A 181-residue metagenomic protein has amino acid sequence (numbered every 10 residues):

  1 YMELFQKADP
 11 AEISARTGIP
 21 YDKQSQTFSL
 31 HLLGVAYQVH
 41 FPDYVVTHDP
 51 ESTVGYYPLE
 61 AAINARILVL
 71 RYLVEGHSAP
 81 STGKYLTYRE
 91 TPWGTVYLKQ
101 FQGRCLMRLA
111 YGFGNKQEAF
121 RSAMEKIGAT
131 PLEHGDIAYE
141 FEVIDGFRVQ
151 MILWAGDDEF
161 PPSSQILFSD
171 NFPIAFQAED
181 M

Functional and structural regions predicted by a protein language model:
Y1-Q26, A65, Y72-I127: Short Lys/Arg-enriched alpha/beta "domain-start" segment
P10-A11, R16, L30, H48-S52 (+1 more regions): Mature, soluble, non-transmembrane domains
A15-D43, T130-A155: Amphipathic, interaction-prone secondary-structure segments
V35-I67, W154-E179: Intrinsically disordered, low-complexity regulatory segments enriched in Ser/Thr/Pro and charged residues
Y37, Y97-C105, L109, H134-G135 (+1 more regions): Domain-length accessory/inserted modules outside core catalytic folds
G55, L59, A110, I137 (+1 more regions): Short, charged/polar micro-motifs that form catalytic or ligand-binding hotspots
G114-I174: Conserved binding-pocket/active-site segment within a compact domain
